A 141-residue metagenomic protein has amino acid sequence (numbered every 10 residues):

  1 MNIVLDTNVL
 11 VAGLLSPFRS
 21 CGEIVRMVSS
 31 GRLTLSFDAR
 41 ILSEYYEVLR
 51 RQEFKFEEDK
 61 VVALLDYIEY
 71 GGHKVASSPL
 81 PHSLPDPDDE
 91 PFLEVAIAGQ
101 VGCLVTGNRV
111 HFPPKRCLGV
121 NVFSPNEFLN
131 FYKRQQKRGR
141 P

Functional and structural regions predicted by a protein language model:
M1-N2: Residues that mark the start of a beta-strand
L5, L15-R50: PIN/NYN-family metal-dependent endoribonuclease catalytic core
T7, A39, G107-R109: Short secondary-structure boundary segments
L14-L15, L49, R116, K133: Short, flexible helix/strand-to-coil boundary loops that buttress conserved ligand/catalytic motifs in alpha/beta
T34, H73, G119-N121: Conserved beta-strand segments of alpha/beta enzyme cores
A39-R40, K60-S83: Acidic catalytic patch
F54-K55: Membrane interface segments of multi-pass transport proteins and intramembrane proteases
D86, E90, I97, G102 (+1 more regions): Acidic, PIN/NYN-like endoribonuclease modules and their adjacent C-terminal/linker elements
